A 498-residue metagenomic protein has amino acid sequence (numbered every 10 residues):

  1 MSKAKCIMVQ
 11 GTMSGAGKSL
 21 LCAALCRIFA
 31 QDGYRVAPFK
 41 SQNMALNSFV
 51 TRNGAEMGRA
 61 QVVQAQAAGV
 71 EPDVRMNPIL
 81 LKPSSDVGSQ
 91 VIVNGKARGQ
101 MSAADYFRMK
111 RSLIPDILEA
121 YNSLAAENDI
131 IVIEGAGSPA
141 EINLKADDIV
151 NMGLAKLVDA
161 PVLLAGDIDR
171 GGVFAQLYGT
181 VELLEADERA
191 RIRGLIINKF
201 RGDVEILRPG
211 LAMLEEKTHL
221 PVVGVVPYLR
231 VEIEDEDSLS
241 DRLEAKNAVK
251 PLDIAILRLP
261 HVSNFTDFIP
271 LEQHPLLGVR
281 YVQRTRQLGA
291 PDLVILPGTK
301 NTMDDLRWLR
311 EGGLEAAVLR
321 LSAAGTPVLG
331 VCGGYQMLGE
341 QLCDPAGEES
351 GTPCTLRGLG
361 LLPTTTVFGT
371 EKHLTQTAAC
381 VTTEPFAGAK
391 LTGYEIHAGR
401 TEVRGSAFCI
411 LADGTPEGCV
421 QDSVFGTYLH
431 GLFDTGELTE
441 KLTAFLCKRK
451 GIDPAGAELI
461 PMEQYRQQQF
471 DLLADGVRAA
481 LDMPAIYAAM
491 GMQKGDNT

Functional and structural regions predicted by a protein language model:
M1-S322, P327, D344-G347, T370-E371 (+1 more regions): Flexible phosphate-sensing "switch/lid" loops adjacent to ATP/NTP-binding sites across phosphate-transfer
C332: Catalytic nucleophile serine of serine hydrolases, specifically the conserved "nucleophile elbow" pentapeptide
G339, C343-G347, G351: Extracellular/periplasmic helix-exit of transmembrane alpha-helices
E348-T375, V381: Conserved P-loop NTPase catalytic core
